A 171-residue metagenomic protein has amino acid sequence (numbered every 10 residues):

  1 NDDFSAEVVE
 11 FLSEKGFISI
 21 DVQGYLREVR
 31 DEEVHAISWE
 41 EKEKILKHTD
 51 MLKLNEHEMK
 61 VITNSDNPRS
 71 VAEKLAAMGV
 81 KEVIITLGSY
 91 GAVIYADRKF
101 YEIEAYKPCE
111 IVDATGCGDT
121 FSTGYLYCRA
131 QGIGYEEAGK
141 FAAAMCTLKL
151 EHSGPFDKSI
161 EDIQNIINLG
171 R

Functional and structural regions predicted by a protein language model:
N1-F100, I133, F156, E161-G170: Ribokinase/PfkB-type carbohydrate-kinase core domain
M78, Y106-G170: Conserved post-catalytic alpha-helical subdomain immediately downstream of the catalytic base and nucleotide-binding
I103: Hydrophobic residues at beta-strand termini and immediately following loops that shape nucleotide-binding pockets
